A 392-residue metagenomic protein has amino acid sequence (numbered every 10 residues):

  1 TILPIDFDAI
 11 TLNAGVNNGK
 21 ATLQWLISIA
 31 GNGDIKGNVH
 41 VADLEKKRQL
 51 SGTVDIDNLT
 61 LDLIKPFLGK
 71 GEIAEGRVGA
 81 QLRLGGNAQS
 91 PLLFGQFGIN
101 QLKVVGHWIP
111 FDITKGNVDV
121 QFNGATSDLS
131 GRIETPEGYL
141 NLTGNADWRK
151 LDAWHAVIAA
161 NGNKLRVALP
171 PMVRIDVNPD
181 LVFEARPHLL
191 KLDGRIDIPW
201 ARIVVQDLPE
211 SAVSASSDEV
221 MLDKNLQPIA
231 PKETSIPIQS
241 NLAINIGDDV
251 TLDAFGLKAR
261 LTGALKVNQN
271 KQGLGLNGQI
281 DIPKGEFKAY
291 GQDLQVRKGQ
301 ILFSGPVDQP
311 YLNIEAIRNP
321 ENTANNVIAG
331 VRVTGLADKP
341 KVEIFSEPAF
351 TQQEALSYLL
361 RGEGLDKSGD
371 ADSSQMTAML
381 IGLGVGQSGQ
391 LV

Functional and structural regions predicted by a protein language model:
L3-G31, R77-A80, L102-V104, I109-A371: Strand-loop-strand
I56-N58: Long beta-sheet-rich domains in secretory-pathway and surface-associated proteins
L63-L68: Short acidic, glycine/proline-rich loop/turn micro-motifs
P91-F97: Short flexible loop/turn segments that cap and initiate beta-strands
L360-V392: Glycine- and small hydrophobic-rich membrane-insertion segments that are intrinsically disordered in solution
